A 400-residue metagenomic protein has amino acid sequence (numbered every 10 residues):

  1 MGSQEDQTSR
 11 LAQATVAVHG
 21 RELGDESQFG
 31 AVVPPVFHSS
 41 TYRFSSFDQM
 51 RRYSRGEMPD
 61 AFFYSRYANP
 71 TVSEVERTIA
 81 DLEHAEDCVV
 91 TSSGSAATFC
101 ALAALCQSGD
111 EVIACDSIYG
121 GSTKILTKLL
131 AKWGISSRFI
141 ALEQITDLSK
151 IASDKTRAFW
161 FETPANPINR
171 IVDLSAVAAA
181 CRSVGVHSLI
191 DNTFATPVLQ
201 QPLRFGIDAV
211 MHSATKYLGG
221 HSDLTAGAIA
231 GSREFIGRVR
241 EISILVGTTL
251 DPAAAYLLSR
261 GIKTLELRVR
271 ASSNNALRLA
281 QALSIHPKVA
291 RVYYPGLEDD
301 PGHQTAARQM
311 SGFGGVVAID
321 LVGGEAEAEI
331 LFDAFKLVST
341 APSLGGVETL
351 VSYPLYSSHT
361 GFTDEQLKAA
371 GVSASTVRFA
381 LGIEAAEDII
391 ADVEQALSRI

Functional and structural regions predicted by a protein language model:
M1-P59: N-terminal glycine-rich, Lys/His-bearing helix-loop that initiates the first secondary-structure elements of many
G2-Q4, T127-K128, S136-S137, R157 (+3 more regions): PLP-dependent enzyme catalytic core of the Aspartate aminotransferase-like
Q4-T8, H19-D25, D87-K288, Y293 (+1 more regions): Conserved PLP-enzyme active-site core in the AAT-like
A17-P35, A326-Q366: C-terminal core of ALDH-fold dehydrogenases
R21-E22, H38-F44, F194, K216 (+6 more regions): Glycine-rich beta-alpha junction loops
T41, S46-A96, G121, I125-K128: Conserved N-terminal alpha-helix of the aminotransferase class I/II PLP-enzyme fold
L258-L267, G314-V322, R378-G382: Short, well-ordered beta-strand elements within core beta-sheets of diverse protein domains
L277-G345, F362-K368, Q395: Conserved small-domain helix->loop->beta segment predominantly found in fold-type I
